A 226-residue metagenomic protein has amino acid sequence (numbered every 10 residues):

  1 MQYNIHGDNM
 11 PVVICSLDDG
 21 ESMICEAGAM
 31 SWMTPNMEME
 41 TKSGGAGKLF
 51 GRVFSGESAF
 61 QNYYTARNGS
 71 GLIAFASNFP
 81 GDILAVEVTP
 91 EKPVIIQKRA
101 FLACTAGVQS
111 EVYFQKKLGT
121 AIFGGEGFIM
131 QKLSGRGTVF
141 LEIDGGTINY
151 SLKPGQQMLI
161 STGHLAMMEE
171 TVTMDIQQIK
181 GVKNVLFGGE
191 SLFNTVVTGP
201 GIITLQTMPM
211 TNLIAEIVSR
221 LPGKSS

Functional and structural regions predicted by a protein language model:
M1-S226: Composition-driven recognition of glycine/serine/threonine/acidic- and proline-rich low-complexity segments and repeats
